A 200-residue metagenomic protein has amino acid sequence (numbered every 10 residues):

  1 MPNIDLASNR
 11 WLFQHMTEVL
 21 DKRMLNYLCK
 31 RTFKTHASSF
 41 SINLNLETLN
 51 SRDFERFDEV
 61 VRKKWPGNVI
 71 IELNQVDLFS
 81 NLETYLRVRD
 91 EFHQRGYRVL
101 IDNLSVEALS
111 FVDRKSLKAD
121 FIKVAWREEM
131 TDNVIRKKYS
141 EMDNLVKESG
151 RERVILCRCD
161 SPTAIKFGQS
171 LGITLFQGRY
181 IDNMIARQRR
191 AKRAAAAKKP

Functional and structural regions predicted by a protein language model:
M1-K63: Bacterial c-di-GMP phosphodiesterase EAL domain
F13-L20, N81, T131-I135: Residue-level preference for long, well-ordered alpha-helices that form the structural scaffold of enzyme catalytic
H36-F40, W65-V69, R95-R98, K118-D120 (+2 more regions): Short, well-ordered coil/turn segments that N-cap beta-strands
I42, I71, G168: Conserved, mostly hydrophobic/aromatic
N43, L100-D102: A short glycine-rich, hydrophobically flanked beta-strand micro-motif that places a catalytic Asp/Glu for divalent metal
F54-D58, L82-L86, A108-V112: Leucine-rich repeat
R56-W65, R87-R95, E141-E148: Catalytic-core regions built around general acid/base machinery
N74-F79, D102-L109, K115-P200: EAL-family c-di-GMP phosphodiesterase catalytic domain
